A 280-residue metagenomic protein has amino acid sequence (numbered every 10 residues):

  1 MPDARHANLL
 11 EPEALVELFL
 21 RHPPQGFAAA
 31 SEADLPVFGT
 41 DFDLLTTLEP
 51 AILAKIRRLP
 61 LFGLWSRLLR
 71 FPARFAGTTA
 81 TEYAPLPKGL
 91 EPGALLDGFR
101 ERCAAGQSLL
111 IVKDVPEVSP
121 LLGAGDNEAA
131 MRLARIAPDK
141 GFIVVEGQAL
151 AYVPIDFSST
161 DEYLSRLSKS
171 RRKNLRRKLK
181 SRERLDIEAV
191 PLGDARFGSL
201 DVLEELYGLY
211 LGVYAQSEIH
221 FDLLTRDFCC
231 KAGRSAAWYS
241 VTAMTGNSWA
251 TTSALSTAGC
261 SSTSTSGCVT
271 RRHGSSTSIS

Functional and structural regions predicted by a protein language model:
M1-S280: N-acyltransferase acceptor-side catalytic subdomain
